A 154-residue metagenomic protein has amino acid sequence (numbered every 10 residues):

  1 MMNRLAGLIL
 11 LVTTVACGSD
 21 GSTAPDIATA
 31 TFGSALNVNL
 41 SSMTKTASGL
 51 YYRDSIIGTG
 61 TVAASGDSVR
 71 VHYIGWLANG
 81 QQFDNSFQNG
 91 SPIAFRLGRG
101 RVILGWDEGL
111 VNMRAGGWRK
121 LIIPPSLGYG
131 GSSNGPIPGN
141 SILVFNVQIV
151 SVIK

Functional and structural regions predicted by a protein language model:
N3-I9, T13-K154: Cross-family detector of peptidyl-prolyl cis-trans isomerase
